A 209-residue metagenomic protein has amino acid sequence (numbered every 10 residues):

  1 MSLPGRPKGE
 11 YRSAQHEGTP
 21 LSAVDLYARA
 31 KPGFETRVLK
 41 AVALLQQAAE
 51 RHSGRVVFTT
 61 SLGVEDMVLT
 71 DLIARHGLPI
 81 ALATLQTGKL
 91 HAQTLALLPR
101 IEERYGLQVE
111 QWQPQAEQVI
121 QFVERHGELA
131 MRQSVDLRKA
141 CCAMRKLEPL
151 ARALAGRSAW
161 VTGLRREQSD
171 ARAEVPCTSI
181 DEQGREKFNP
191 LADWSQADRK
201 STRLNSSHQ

Functional and structural regions predicted by a protein language model:
S2-R203: Nucleotide-activated chemistry modules centered on ATP-dependent adenylation/adenylyltransferase
L204-Q209: Single conserved hydrophobic/aromatic residue that forms the stacking wall/gate of nucleotide- or nucleobase-binding
